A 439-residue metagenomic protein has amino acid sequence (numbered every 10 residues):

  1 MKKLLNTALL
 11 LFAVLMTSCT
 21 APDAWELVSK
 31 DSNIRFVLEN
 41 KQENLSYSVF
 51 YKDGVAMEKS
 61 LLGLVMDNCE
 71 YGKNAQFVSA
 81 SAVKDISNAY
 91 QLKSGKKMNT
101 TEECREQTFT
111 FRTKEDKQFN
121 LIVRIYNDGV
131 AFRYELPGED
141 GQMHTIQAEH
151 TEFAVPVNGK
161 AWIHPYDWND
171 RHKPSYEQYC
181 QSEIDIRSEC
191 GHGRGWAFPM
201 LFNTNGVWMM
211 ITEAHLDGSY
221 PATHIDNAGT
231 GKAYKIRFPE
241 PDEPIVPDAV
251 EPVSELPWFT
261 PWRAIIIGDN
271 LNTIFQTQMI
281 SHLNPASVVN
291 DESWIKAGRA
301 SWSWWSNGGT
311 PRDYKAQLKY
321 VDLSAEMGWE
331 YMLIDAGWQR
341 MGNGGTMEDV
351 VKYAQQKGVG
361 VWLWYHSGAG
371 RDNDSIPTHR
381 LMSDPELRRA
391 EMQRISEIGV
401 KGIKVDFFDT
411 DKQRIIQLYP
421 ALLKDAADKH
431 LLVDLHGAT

Functional and structural regions predicted by a protein language model:
K2-L10: Sec-dependent signal peptide recognition, specifically the positively charged N-region followed immediately by
T17-S18: C-terminal motif of bacterial Sec signal peptides marking the signal peptidase cleavage site
P22-M279: N-terminal accessory beta-strand-rich subdomains and adjacent acidic, glycine-rich linkers that precede catalytic cores
E58-L62, A325, Q355, A427: Residue-level signal for alpha-helix termini/capping positions
N120-L121, V250-V253, Y320-V321, V350 (+2 more regions): Generic recognition of flexible, low-complexity loop/linker segments
E255-M327, Y331: An acidic-aromatic substrate-binding cleft motif
D335-T439: Aromatic- and carboxylate-enriched substrate-binding clefts and catalytic-loop regions of carbohydrate-active enzymes
